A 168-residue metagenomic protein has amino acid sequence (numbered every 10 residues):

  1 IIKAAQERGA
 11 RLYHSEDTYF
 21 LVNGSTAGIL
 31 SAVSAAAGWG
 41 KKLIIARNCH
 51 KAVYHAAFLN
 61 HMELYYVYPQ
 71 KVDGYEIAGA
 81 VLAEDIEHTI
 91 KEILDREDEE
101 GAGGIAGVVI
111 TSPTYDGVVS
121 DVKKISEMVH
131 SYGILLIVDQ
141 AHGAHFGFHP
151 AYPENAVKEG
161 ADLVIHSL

Functional and structural regions predicted by a protein language model:
I1-A27: Conserved N-terminal alpha-helix of the aminotransferase class I/II PLP-enzyme fold
L12, S25-L168: Conserved PLP-enzyme active-site core in the AAT-like
